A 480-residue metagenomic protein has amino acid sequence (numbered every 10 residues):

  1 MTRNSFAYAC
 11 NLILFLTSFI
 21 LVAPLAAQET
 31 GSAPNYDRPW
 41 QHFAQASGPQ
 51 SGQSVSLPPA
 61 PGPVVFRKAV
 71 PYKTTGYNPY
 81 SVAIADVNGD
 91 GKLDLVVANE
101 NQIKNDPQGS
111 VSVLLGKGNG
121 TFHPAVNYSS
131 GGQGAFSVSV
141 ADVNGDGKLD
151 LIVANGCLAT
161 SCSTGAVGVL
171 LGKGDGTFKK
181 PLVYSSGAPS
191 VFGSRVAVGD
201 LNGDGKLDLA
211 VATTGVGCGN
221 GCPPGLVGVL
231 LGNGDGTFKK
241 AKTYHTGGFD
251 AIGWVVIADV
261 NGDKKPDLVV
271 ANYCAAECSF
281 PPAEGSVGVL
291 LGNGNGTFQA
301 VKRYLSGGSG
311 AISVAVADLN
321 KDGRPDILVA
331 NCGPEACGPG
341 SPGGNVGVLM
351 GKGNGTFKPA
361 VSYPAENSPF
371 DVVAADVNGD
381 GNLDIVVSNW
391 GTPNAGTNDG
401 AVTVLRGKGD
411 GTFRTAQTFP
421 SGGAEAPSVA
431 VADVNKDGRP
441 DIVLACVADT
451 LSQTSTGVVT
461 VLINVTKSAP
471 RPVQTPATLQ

Functional and structural regions predicted by a protein language model:
C10-A23: Bacterial N-terminal signal peptides
Q28, P34-Y77, L115-Q133, L171-P189 (+5 more regions): Blade-edge motifs of beta-propeller repeat domains
Y80-G89, F136-G145, L171, S194-G203 (+4 more regions): Beta-propeller blade termini
G91-L93, G147-L149, G205-L207, K264-P266 (+3 more regions): Glycine-aliphatic tripeptides that mark coil-to-beta-strand junctions in extracellular and membrane proteins
L95-N99, L151-N155, L209-T213, L268-N272 (+3 more regions): Hydrophobic beta-strand segments that make up the repeating blades of beta-propeller and related beta-repeat
E100-N105, G156-S161, T214-N220, Y273-F280 (+3 more regions): Short glycine/acidic-enriched loop and turn motifs that connect beta-strands
G109-V113, G165-L170, G225-L230, G285-L290 (+3 more regions): A short loop-to-beta-strand structural motif that recurs across blades of beta-propeller domains
P427-L479: Blade-level signature of beta-propeller repeat domains, shared across WD40, Kelch, NHL, RCC1 and BNR/Asp-box propellers
